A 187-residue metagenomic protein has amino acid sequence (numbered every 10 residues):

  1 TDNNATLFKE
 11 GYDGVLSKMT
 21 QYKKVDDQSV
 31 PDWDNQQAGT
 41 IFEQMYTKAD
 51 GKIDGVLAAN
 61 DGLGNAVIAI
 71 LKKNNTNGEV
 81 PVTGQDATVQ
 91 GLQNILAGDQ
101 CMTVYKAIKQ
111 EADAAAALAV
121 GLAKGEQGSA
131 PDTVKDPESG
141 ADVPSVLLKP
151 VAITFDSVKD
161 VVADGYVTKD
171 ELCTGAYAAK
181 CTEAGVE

Functional and structural regions predicted by a protein language model:
T1-E187: A residue-level marker of the well-folded mature domains of exported/periplasmic proteins
